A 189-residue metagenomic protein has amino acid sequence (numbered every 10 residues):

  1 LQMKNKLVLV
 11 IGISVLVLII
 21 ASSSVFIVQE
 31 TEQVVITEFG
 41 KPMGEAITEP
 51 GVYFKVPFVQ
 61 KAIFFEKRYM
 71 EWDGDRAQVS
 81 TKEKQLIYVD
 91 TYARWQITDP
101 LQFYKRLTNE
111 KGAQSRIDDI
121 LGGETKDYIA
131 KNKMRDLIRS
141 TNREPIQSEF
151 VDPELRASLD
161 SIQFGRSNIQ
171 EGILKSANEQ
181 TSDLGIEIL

Functional and structural regions predicted by a protein language model:
K4-V25: Single-pass alpha-helical transmembrane signal-anchor segments
L9, I27, D183-G185: Short, surface-exposed helix-loop/turn micro-motifs enriched in polar/charged residues
G12-I13, N168-L174: Short, compositionally biased strand/turn segments that nucleate or flank brief secondary-structure elements
I20, G165-R166: A generic structural signal for short
S24-N132, D152, L159, N168: Hydrophobic membrane-anchoring helix/hairpin
E124-G165, T181: A short, surface-exposed, charged and often Trp/Pro-enriched helix-loop connector in the C-terminal portion of helical
E171-L189: Charged heptad-repeat coiled-coil "stalk" segments of single-pass membrane proteins that scaffold or bridge
